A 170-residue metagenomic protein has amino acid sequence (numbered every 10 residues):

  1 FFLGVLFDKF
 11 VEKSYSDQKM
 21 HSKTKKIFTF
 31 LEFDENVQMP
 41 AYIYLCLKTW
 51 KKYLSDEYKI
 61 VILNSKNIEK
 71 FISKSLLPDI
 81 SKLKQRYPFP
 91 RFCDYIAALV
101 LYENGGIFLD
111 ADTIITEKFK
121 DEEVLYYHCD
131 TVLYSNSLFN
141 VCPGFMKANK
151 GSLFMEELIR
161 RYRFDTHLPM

Functional and structural regions predicted by a protein language model:
F1-L76, K150: N-terminal anchoring/stem segment of glycosyltransferases
N36-I43, R86-D94, H167-M170: Aromatic-acidic/polar surface patches that form glycan- and anion
F71-R91: An acidic/histidine-cluster motif and surrounding catalytic segment that typifies divalent-metal-assisted enzyme active
F89-V141: GT-A fold catalytic core of metal-dependent nucleotide-sugar glycosyltransferases, centered on the diacidic
F139-R160: Substrate-binding rim/cap in mid-to-C-terminal beta-strand-loop elements of soluble/periplasmic
E156-M170: Catalytic core and acceptor-binding pocket of nucleotide-sugar-dependent glycosyltransferases
